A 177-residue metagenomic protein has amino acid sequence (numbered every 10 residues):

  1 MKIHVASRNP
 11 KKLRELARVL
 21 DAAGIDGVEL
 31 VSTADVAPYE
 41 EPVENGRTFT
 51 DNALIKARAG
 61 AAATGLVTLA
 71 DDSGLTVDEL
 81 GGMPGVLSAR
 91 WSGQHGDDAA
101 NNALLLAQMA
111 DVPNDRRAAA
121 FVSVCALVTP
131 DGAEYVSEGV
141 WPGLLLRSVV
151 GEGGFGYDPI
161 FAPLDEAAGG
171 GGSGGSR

Functional and structural regions predicted by a protein language model:
M1-H4, P10-R177: Anionic-ligand binding patches
